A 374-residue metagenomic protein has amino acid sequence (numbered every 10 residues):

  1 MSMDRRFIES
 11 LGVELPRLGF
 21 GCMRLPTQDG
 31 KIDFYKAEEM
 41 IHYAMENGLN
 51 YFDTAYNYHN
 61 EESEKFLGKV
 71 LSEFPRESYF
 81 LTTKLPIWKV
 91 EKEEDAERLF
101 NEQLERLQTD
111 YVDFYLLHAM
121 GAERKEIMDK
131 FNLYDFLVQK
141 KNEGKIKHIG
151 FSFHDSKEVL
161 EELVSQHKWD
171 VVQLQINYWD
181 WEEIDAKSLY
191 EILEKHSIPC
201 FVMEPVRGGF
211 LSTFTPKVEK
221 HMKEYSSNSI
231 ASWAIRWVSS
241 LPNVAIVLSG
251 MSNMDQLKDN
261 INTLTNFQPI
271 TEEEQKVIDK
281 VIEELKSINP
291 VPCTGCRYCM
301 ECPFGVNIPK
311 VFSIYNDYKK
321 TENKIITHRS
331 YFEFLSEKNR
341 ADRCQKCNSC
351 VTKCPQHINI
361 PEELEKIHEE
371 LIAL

Functional and structural regions predicted by a protein language model:
M1-Y79: N-terminal binding-site loop/beta-alpha segment at the start of enzyme catalytic domains that lines or forms
E14, M45-Y51, P75, Q108-Y111 (+5 more regions): Short loop/turn motifs at secondary-structure junctions
P16-F20, F52-T54, Y79-T83, Y115-L117 (+4 more regions): Hydrophobic faces of well-ordered beta-strands that scaffold small-molecule active sites in alpha/beta enzyme cores
Q28-D29, W88-V206, F214-E219, Y225-S226 (+1 more regions): Glycine/proline-rich, positively charged, aromatic-decorated active-site loop/lid region on the catalytic face
Y43, N50, K69, K168 (+1 more regions): Structured C-terminal cap/extension of enzyme domains
Y58, E62, H154-D155, S252 (+1 more regions): Short beta->alpha linker loops
Y58, F74-E93, H118: Structural motif corresponding to the early beta-alpha repeats
E64-T83, Y134-G144, K195: Alpha-helix-loop-beta-strand connector modules within alpha/beta enzyme cores
